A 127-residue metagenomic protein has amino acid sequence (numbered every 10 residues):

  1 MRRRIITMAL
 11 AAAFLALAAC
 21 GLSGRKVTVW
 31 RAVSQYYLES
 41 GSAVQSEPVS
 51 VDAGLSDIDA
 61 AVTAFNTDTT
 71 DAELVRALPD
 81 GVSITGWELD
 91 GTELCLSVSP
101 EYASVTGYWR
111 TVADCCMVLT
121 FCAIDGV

Functional and structural regions predicted by a protein language model:
R3-A9, F14, A19-V127: Bimodal "functional hotspot" detector
